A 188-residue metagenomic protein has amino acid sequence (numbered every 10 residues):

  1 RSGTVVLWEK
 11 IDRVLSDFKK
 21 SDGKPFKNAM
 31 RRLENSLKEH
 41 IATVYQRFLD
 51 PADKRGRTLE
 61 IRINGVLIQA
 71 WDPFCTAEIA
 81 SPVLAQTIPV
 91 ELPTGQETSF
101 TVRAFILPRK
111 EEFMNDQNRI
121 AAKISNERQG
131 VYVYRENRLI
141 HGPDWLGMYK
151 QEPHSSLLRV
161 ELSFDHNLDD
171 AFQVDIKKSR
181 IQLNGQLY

Functional and structural regions predicted by a protein language model:
R1-I63: GHKL-type ATPase core
E9, V66, S163: Anionic group-transfer/hydrolysis microenvironments
L15-D17, K24, A29, L33-L37 (+2 more regions): Charged regulatory segments coupled to nucleotide-binding catalytic modules in large multidomain enzymes
A42, Q46-L92: Accessory nucleic acid-recognition modules appended to NTPase machines
